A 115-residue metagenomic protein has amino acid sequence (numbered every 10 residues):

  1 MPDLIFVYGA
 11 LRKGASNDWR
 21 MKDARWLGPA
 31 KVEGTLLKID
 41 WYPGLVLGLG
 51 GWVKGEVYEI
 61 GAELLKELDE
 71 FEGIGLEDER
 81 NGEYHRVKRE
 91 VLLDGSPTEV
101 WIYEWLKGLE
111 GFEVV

Functional and structural regions predicted by a protein language model:
M1-V115: Glycine-aromatic micro-motifs
